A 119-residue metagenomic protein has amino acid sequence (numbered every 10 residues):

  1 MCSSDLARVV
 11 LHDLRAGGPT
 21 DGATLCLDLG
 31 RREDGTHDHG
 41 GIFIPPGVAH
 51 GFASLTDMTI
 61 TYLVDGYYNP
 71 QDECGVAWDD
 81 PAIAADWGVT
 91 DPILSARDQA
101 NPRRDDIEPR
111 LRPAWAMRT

Functional and structural regions predicted by a protein language model:
M1-S3: Short, small-residue-biased leader/transition segments that mark boundaries at the very start of proteins
L6-D38: A short beta-strand-loop-beta hairpin characteristic of the jelly-roll/cupin
L6-H12, G41, H50, T59-I60: Conserved active-site beta-strand-loop modules that form the wall/rim of enzyme catalytic pockets and either contain
V10, G17, E33-D34, F52 (+3 more regions): Small/flexible residues
D28-G30, G35-T56: Conserved metal-binding segment of the jelly-roll/cupin
D57-T119: Double-stranded beta-helix
